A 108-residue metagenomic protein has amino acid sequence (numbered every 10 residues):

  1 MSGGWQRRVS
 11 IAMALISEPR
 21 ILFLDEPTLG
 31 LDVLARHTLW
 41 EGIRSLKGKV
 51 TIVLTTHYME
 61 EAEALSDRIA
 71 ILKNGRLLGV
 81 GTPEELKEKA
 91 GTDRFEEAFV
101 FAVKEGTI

Functional and structural regions predicted by a protein language model:
M1, E26, A90, F99-V100: Broad hydrophobic/π-residue packing in well-ordered secondary structure
M1-K73, L77-G79: ABC transporter nucleotide-binding domains
I52, E84-E85, F101-A102: Short C-terminal domain-edge/linker segments immediately following a structured domain
A70, G91, F95, V103-K104: A generic structural signal for secondary-structure junctions that act as hinges or helix/strand caps at the edges
R76-A98: Conserved beta-strand-loop-alpha-helix hinge in the C-terminal portion of ABC ATPase nucleotide-binding domains
G106-I108: ABC-family P-loop ATPase nucleotide-binding domain
